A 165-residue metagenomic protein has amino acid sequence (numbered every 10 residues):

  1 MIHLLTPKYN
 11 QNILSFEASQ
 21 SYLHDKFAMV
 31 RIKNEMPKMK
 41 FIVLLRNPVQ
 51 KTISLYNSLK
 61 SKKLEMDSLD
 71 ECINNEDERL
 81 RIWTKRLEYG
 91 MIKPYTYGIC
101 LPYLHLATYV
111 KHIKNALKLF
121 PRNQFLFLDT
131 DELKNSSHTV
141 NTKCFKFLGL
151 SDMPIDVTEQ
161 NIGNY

Functional and structural regions predicted by a protein language model:
M1-M36, N57-P102: PAPS-dependent sulfation machinery
M1-N10, Y109-Q124: CE4/NodB-like, metal-dependent polysaccharide N-deacetylase domain that modifies extracellular/periplasmic N-acetylated
I13, M39, F125: Short, conserved active-site loop motifs that form the nucleotide-linked donor/cofactor pocket
S15-Q20, V43-R46, F127-T130: Short beta-strand segments
L23-K26, P48-S54, K60-K62, H112 (+2 more regions): Short catalytic/ligand-binding loop motif for oxyanion handling, primarily in non-cytosolic enzymes, centered on
E35-L55, C144: Conserved phosphate-donor/acceptor-positioning beta-strand/loop module used by diverse small-molecule
K114-Y165: The conserved 3'-phosphoadenosine-5'-phosphosulfate
